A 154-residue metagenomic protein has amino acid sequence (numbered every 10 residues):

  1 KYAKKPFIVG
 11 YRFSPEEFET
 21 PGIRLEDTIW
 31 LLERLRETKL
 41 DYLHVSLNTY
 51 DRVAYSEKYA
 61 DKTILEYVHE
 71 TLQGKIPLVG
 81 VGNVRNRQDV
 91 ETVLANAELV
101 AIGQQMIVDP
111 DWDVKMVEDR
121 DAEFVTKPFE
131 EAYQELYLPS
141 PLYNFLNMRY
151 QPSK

Functional and structural regions predicted by a protein language model:
K1-K154: Flavin-dependent oxidoreductase catalytic cores
